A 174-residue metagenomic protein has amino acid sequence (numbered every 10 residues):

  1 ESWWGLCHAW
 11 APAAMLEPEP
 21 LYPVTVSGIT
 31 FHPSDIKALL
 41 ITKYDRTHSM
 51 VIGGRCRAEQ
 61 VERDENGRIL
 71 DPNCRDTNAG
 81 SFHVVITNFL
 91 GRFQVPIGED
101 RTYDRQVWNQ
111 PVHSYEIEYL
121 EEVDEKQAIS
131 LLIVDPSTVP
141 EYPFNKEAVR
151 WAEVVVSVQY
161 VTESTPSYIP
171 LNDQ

Functional and structural regions predicted by a protein language model:
E1-Q174: Active-site-adjacent structural elements in enzyme catalytic domains
